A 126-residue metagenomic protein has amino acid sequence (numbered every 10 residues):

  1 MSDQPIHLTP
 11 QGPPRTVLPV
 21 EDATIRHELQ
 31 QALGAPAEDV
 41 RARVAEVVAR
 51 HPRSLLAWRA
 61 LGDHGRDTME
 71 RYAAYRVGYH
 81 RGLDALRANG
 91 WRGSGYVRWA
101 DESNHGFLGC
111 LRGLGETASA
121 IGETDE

Functional and structural regions predicted by a protein language model:
M1-L56, L61-Y96, E102-H105, G109-L111 (+1 more regions): N-terminal alpha-helical interaction modules that lie
